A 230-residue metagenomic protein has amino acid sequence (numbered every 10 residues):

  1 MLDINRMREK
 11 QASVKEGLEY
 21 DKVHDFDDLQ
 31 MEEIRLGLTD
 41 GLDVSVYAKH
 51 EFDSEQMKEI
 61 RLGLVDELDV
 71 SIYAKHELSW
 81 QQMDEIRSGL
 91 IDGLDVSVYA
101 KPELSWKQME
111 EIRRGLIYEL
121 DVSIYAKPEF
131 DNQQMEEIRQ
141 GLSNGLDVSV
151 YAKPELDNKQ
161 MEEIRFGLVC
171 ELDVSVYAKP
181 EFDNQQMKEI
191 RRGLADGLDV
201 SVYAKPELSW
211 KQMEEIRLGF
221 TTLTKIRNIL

Functional and structural regions predicted by a protein language model:
M1-L230: General marker for long, soluble alpha-helical cores
